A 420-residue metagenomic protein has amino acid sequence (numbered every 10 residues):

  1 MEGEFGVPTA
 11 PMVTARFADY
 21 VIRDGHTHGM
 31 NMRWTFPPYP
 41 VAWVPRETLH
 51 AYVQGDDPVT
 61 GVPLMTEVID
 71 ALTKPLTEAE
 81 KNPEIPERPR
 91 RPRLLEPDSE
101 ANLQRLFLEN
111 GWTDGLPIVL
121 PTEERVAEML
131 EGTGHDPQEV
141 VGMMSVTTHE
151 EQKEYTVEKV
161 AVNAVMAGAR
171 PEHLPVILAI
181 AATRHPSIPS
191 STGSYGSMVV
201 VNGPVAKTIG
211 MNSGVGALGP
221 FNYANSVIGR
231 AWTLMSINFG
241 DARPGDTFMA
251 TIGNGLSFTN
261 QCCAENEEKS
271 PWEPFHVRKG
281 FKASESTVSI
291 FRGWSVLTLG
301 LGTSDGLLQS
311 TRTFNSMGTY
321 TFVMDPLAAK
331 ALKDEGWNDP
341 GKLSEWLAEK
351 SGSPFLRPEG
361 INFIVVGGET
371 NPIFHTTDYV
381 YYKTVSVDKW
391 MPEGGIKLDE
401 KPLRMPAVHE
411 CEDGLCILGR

Functional and structural regions predicted by a protein language model:
M1-E2, V68, T122, R170: Buried hydrophobic positions in well-ordered alpha/beta secondary-structure cores of metabolic enzymes
M1-P8, A167: Alpha-helix C-terminal capping segments
G3-E4, T14-M30: Active-site-proximal loop->helix
R33-P45: Long, charge-dense
W43-E80: A charged, well-structured terminal subsegment
E87-R420: Non-transmembrane, aqueous-exposed alpha-helical and coiled segments at domain scale
